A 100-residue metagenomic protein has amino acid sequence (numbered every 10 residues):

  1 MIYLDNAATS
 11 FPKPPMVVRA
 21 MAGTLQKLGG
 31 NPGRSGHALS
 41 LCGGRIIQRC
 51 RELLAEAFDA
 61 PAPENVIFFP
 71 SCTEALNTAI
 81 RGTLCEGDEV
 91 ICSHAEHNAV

Functional and structural regions predicted by a protein language model:
M1-V100: Pyridoxal 5′-phosphate
